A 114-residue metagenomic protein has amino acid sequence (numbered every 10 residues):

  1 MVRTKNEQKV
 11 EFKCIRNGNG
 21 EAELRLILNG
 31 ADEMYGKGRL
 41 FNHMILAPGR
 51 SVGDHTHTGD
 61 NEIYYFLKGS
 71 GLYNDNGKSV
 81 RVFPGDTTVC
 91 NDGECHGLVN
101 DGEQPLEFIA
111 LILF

Functional and structural regions predicted by a protein language model:
M1-G38: A short, N-terminal "cap"/entry segment at the start of jelly-roll beta-barrel domains of the cupin/DSBH fold
L26-G30, N42-T58, D92: Conserved short histidine dyad/triad with adjacent acidic residue
H43, I63, G77-R81: Short, surface-exposed secondary-structure edge patches
H43, V89, Q104-F114: A short hydrophobic beta-strand segment most commonly corresponding to one strand of the jelly-roll/cupin
P48, G59, K78, E94-C95 (+1 more regions): A generic "binding-loop/recognition-motif" signal
G53-D54, Y73-N74, C90, H96-G102: Short beta-strand His + acidic residue motifs that chelate non-heme Fe in jelly-roll/DSBH and cupin folds
G59-N61, Y65-G71: Glycine- and acidic-residue-biased ligand/ion/polar-headgroup-sensing regions
G77-D92: Short acidic-glycine-tyrosine-enriched beta hairpin
